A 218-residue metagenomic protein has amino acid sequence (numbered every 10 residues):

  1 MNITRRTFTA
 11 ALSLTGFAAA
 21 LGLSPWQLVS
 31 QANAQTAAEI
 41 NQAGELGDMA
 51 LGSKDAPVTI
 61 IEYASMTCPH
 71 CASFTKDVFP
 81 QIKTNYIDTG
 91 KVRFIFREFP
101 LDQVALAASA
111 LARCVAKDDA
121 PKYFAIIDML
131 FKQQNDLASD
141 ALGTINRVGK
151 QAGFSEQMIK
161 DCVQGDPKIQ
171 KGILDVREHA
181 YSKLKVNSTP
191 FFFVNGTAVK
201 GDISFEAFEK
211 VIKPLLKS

Functional and structural regions predicted by a protein language model:
N2-L12, G16, A34-Q35, S65 (+1 more regions): C-terminal cap of thioredoxin/glutaredoxin-like
I3-L101, I173-E178, S182-K183, K217: Extracytoplasmic thiol/disulfide redox context detector
S30, F96, P121, K160-Q164: Solvent-exposed, well-ordered amphipathic alpha-helical segments that flank/support binding or catalytic loops
G47, A107, I159: Glycine-rich, flexible loop/turn motifs
D48, F96-F99, Q133, Q164 (+1 more regions): Conserved short-loop catalytic and cofactor-binding motifs
P57-V58, S109, P121, N187: Structural motif
M66, A72-K150: Structural alpha/beta surface segment adjacent to cysteine/selenocysteine redox centers across thiol/disulfide enzymes
